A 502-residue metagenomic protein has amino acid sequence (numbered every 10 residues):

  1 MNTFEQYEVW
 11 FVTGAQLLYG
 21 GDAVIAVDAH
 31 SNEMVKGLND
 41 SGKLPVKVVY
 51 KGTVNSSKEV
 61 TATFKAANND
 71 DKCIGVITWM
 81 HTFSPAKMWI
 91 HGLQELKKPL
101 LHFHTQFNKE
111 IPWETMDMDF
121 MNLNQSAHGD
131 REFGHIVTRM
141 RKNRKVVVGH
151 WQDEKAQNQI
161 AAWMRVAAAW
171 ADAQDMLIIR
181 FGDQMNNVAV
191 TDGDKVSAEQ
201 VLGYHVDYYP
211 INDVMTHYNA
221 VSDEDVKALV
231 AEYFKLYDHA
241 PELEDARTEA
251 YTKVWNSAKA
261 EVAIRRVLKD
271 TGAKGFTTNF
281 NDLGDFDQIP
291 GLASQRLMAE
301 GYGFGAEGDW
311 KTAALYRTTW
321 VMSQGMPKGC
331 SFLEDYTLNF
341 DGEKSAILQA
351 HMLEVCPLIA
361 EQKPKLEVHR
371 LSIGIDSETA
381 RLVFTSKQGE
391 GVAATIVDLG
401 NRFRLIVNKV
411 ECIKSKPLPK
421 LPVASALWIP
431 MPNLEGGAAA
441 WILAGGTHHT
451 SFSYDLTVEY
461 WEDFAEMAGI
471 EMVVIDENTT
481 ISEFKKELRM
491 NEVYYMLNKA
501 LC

Functional and structural regions predicted by a protein language model:
T3-A26, D175-Q184: Short beta-strand segments enriched in small/hydrophobic residues
I25-S41: Short catalytic helix/loop segments, enriched in acidic residues and glycine and frequently bearing histidine
P45-V48, H104, K109-E244: Cap/lid and interdomain-hinge subdomains that line or gate substrate/regulatory clefts in soluble alpha/beta enzymes
V60-C73, I90-G92, E261-D270: Short, well-structured alpha-helical segments in soluble
C73-F83, L101-F103, A273-T278: Periplasmic-binding protein-like
L236-G325: Long, internal scaffold/assembly segments composed of regular secondary structure
G301-S425: C-terminal catalytic subdomain
I375-C502: Extended hydrophobic packing segments that form well-structured cores
